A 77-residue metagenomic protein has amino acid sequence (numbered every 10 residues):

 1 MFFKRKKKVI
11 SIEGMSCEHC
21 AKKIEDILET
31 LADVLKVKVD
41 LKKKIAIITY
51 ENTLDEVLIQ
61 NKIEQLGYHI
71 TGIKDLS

Functional and structural regions predicted by a protein language model:
M1-S77: Flexible metal-binding regulatory segments at protein termini and peripheral loops
